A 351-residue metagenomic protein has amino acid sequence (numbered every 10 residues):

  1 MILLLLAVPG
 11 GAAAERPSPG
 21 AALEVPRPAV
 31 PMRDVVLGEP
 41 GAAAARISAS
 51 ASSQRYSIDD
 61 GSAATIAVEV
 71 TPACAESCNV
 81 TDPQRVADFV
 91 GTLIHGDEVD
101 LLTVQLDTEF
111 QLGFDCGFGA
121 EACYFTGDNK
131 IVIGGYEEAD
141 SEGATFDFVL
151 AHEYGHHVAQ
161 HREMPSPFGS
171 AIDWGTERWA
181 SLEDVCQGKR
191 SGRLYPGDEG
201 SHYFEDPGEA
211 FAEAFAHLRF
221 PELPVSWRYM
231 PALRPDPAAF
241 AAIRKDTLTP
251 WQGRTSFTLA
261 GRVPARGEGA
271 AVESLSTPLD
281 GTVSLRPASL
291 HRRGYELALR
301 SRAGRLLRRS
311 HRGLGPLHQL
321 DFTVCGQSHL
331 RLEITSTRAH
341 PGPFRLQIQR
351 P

Functional and structural regions predicted by a protein language model:
I66-G127: Auxiliary, metal-adjacent structural segments of Zn-dependent hydrolase domains
Q111-D147, Q160-H161: Active-site scaffold of zinc-dependent metalloenzymes
A144, Y154-W174, F211, F220-P224: Catalytic Zn2+-binding segment of zinc metalloproteases
E177-R262: Metalloprotease/metallohydrolase-associated module, dominated by Zn2+-dependent proteases
T249-S284, L290-R292, A303-L314, P351: Non-catalytic extracellular/lumenal accessory regions of secreted precursors
E273-S274, L317-C325: Exposed aromatic-hydrophobic patches
G281, T323-A339: Noncatalytic modules at the cell exterior or secretory-pathway interfaces, chiefly beta-strand-rich lectin/adhesion
Y295, R338-P351: Edge beta-strands of jelly-roll/beta-sandwich modules across compartments, strongly enriched in secreted/luminal
